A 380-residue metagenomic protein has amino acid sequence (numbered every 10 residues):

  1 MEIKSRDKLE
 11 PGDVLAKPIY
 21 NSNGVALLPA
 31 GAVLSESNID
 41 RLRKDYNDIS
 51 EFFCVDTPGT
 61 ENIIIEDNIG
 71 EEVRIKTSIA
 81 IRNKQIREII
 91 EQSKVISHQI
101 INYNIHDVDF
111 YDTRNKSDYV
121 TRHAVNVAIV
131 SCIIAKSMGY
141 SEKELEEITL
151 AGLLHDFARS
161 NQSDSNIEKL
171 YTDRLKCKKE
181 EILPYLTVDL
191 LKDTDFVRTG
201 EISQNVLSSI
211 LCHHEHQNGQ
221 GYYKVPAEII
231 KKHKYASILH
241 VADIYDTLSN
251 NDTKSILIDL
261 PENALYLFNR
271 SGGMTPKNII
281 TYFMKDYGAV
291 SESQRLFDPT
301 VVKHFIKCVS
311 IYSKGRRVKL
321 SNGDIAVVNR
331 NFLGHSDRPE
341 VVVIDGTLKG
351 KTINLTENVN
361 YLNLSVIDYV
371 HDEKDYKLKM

Functional and structural regions predicted by a protein language model:
M1-K94, D107, T253-M380: Terminal helices and disordered tails flanking the catalytic cores of nucleotide-processing hydrolases
G12, P18, S22, A30 (+7 more regions): Surface-exposed loop/turn and secondary-structure junction residues enriched for glycine/proline
S22, E142, I229-I230: Short hydrophobic/aromatic segments of transmembrane alpha-helices and their interfaces
S50, Y119-V130, E144-L153, K176-D193 (+2 more regions): Hydrophobic transmembrane alpha-helix bundles
F53-S203: Acidic/His-rich, divalent-metal-binding segments that scaffold phosphate/diphosphate chemistry
L150-N161, I167, K176-D189, D193 (+2 more regions): Alpha-helical scaffolding flanking metal-ion-dependent phosphate/phosphodiester catalytic sites
